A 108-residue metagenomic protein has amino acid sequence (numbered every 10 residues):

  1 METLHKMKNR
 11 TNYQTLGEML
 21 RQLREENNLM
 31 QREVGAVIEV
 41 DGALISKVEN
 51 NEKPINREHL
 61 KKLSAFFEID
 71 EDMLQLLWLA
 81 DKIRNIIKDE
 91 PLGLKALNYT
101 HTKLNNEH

Functional and structural regions predicted by a protein language model:
E2-E26: A short, Lys/Arg-rich alpha-helix, primarily the initiator
E18-V34, K62, A96: Short basic helix-loop element that most often maps to the first helix and adjoining turn of HTH DNA-binding modules
M19, L44-K47, M73: Residue-level recognition of specific faces of alpha-helices
N28-K47: Short alpha-helical DNA-recognition segment
I38, E49, H59, F67 (+1 more regions): DNA major-groove recognition helix of helix-turn-helix
N56-M73: DNA major-groove recognition helix of helix-turn-helix/homeodomain DNA-binding modules
E71, Q75-H108: Interfacial/linker helices and their anchor residues that mediate assembly or domain coupling
